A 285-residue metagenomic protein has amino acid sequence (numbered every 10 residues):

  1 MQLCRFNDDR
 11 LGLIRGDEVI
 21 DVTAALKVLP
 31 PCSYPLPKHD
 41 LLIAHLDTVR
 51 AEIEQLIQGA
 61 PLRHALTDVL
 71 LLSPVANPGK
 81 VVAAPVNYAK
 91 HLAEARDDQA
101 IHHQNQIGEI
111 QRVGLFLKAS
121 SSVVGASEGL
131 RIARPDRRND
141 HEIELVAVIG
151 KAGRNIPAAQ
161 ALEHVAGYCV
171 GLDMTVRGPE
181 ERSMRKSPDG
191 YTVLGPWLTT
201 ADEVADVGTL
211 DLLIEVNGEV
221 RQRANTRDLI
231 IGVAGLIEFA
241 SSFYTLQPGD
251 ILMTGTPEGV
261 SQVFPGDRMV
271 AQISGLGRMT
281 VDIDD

Functional and structural regions predicted by a protein language model:
M1, L71-S73, H103-Q106, L130-N139 (+3 more regions): A generic local secondary-structure boundary/capping motif
M1-N105, E109, A205, L213 (+1 more regions): N-terminal non-catalytic cap/leader segment that marks the start of a structured domain
R5-D8, L13-I14, G125, N139-G153: C-terminal structural segment of proteins
N7, D47-E54, P61-L70, P74 (+4 more regions): Catalytic-pocket segment enriched in acidic/His residues
G16-E18, S120-S121, G150-R154, M174-T175 (+2 more regions): Short loop segments at secondary-structure junctions
N77-G79, I110-V113, A119, P135-D136 (+4 more regions): Short coil/turn connectors at secondary-structure junctions
Q104-S127: A gly/proline- and charged-residue-enriched helix-loop-helix capping module
K118-S120, S127, R134, H141-L145 (+4 more regions): Short, structured patches in soluble enzyme cores that scaffold and shape functional sites
